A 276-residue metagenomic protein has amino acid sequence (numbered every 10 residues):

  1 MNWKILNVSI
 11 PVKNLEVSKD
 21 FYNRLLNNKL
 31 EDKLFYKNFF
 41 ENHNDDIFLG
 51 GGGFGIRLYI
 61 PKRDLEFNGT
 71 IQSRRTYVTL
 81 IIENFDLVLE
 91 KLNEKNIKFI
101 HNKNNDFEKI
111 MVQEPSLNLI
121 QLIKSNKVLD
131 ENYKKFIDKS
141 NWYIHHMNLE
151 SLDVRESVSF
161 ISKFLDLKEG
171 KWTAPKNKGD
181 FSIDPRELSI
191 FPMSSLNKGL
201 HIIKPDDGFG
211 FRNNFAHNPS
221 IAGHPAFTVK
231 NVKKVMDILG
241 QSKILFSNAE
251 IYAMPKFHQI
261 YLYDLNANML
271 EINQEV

Functional and structural regions predicted by a protein language model:
M1, K33, L89-N141, L149 (+4 more regions): Vicinal oxygen chelate
M1-N2, S9-G55, E150-G199: Core segments of cupin and vicinal oxygen chelate
K4-K13, I47-F54, E66-K91, E108-Q113 (+4 more regions): Vicinal oxygen chelate
S18-F21, V88-L92, S157-F160, V235-L239: Hydrophobic side chains in well-ordered alpha-helices
L34-E41, K62-T76, K95-E108, E131-N132 (+3 more regions): A cross-kingdom feature marking solvent-exposed beta-strand/loop segments within repeated, beta-rich binding/scaffold
G52, Y59-P61, S125, I203-P205 (+1 more regions): Generic beta-structure capping elements
G55-R57, L119, G199-H201, M269: Short hydrophobic-acidic sequence motifs that mark active-site Asp/Glu residues
R155, S162-Y252: Structured core of small recognition/catalytic domains
